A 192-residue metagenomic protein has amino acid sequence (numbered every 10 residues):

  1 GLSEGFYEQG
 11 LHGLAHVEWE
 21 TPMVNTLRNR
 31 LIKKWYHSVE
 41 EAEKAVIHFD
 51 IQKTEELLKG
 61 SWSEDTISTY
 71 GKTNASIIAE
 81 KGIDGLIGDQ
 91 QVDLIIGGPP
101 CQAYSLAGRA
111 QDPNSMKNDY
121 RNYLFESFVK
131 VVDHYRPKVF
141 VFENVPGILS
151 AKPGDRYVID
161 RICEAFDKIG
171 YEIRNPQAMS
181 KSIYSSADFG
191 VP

Functional and structural regions predicted by a protein language model:
G1-K53: Conserved S-adenosyl-L-methionine
H12-G13, Q91-V92, P137: Local beta-strand N-terminus motif with an aromatic residue
H16, I96, V141-F142: Generic enzyme active-site microenvironment
V17-E20, N25, R30-E40, A75-L86 (+3 more regions): SAM-dependent transferase fold signal centered on methyltransferase-like domains, encompassing both Class I
E20, A45-L57, K72-S76, S182-A187: Conserved acidic residues
E20, P100, V145-P146: Anionic group-transfer/hydrolysis microenvironments
I51-R121: Mobile, glycine- and charge-enriched loop segments and immediately flanking short secondary-structure elements within
G85-D89, Y104-P192: Class I S-adenosyl-L-methionine
